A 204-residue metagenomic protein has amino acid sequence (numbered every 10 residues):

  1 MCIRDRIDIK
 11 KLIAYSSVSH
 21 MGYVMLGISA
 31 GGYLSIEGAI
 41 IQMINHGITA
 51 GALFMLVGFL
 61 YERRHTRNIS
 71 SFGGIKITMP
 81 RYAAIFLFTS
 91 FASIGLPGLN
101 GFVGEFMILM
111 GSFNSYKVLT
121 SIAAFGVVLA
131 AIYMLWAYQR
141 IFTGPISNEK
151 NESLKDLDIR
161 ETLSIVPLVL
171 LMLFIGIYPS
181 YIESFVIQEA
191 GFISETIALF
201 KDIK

Functional and structural regions predicted by a protein language model:
M1-I3: Short, small-residue-biased leader/transition segments that mark boundaries at the very start of proteins
D5, G58-E62, M110, Q139 (+3 more regions): Membrane-water interface at transmembrane helix exits
R6, Y33, E37, R63-T66: Helix-loop interface residues and adjacent transmembrane-helix termini in multi-pass membrane transporters, primarily
D8, V18, H46, F72 (+3 more regions): Divalent metal-coordination and catalytic microenvironments
A14-S19, V24, T49-A130, E152-L171: Interfacial and helix-entry/exit segments of alpha-helical transmembrane bundles in multi-pass inner-membrane proteins
V24-I44, G111-L119: Helix-coil boundary and interhelical linker segments in multi-pass alpha-helical membrane proteins
L34, G38, V103-G111, E183-G191: Membrane-interface helix termini and inter-helical loops of multi-pass transporters
M79-R81, M134-K204: Cytoplasmic/organellar membrane-interface segments at the starts of transmembrane helices in multi-pass inner-membrane
